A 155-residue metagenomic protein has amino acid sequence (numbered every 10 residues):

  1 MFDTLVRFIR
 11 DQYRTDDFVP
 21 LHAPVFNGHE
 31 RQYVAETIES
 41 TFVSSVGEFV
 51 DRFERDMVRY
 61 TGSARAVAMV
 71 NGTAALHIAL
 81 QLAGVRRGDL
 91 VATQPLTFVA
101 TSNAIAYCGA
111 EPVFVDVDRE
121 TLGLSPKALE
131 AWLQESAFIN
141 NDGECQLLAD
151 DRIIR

Functional and structural regions predicted by a protein language model:
M1-V43: N-terminal "arm"/small-domain region of PLP-dependent enzymes with the aminotransferase-like
F2, I105, Q134, I154-R155: N-terminal Rossmann-like NAD(P)+-binding domain of SDR-like oxidoreductases, especially those catalyzing
V46-L90, A104, F114-D116, S136-R152: Phosphate-binding glycine-rich loop
T97-S102: Conserved coil-to-alpha-helix start sites within the AMP-binding
G109: Structured binding elements
V117-W132: ATP-dependent adenylate-forming carboxylate-activation enzymes
